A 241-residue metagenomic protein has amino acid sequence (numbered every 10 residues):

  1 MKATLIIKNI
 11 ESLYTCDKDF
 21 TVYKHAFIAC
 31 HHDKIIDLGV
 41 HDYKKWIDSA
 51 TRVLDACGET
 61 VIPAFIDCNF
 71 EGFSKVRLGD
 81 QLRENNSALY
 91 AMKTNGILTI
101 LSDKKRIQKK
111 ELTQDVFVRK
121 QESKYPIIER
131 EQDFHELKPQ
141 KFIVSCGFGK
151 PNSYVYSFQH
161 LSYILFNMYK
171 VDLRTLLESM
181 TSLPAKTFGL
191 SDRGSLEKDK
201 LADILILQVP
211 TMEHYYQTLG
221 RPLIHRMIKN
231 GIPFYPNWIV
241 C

Functional and structural regions predicted by a protein language model:
M1-I47, T211-H214: N-terminal metal-binding scaffold of metallo-dependent hydrolase/deaminase domains
K2-K8, K45-Y90, T94, L98: Replace "His-x-His-based motif
I10, I28, D33, G58 (+8 more regions): Divalent metal-coordination and catalytic microenvironments
Y14, K198-C241: C-terminal cap of metal-dependent C-N hydrolases
H41-S49, I107-K110, S123-K124, F134-K138: Short loop/helix-cap segments at secondary-structure boundaries that form the rim of catalytic
A64-F70, I100-S102, Q114-K120, P126-E129 (+1 more regions): Hydrophobic faces of well-ordered beta-strands that scaffold small-molecule active sites in alpha/beta enzyme cores
G79-S123: Active-site loop-helix segments enriched in His/Asp/Glu that coordinate and activate a nucleophilic water at divalent
H135-I206: His/Asp/Glu-enriched, well-ordered alpha-helical/loop segment that forms or immediately abuts the divalent-metal
